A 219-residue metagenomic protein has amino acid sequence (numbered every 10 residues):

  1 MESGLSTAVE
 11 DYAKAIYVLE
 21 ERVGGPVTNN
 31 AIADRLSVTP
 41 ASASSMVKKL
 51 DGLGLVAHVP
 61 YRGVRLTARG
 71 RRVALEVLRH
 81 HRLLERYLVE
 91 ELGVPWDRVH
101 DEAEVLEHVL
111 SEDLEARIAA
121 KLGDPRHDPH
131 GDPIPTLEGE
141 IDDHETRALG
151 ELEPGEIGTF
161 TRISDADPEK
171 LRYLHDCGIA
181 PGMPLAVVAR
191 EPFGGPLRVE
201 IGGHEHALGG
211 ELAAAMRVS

Functional and structural regions predicted by a protein language model:
S3-V38: N-terminal helix-turn-helix DNA-binding core of bacterial DNA-binding proteins
P26-T28, T67, L84: Residues that mark the N-terminal boundary/hinge immediately upstream of a DNA-recognition element
V47-K48: Short, hydrophobic-biased segments on the C-terminal half of alpha helices that form "recognition helices"
D51-V59: A short, conserved structural fragment
R62-H81: Basic, amphipathic "hinge/linker" alpha-helix immediately C-terminal to the N-terminal HTH DNA-binding motif
E107-L212: Mid-protein regulatory/catalytic core that forms ligand/cofactor-binding pockets and protein-protein interaction
